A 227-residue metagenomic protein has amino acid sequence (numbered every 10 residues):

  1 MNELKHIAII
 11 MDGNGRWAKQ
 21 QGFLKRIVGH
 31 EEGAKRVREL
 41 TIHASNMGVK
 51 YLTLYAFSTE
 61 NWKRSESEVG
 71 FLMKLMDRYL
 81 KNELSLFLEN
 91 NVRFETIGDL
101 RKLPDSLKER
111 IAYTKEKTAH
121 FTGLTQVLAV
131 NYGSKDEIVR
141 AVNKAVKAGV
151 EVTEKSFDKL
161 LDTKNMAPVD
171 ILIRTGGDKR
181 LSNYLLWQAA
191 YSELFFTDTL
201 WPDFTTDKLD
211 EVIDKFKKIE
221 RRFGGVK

Functional and structural regions predicted by a protein language model:
M1-K227: Flexible, compositionally biased loop and terminal segments
